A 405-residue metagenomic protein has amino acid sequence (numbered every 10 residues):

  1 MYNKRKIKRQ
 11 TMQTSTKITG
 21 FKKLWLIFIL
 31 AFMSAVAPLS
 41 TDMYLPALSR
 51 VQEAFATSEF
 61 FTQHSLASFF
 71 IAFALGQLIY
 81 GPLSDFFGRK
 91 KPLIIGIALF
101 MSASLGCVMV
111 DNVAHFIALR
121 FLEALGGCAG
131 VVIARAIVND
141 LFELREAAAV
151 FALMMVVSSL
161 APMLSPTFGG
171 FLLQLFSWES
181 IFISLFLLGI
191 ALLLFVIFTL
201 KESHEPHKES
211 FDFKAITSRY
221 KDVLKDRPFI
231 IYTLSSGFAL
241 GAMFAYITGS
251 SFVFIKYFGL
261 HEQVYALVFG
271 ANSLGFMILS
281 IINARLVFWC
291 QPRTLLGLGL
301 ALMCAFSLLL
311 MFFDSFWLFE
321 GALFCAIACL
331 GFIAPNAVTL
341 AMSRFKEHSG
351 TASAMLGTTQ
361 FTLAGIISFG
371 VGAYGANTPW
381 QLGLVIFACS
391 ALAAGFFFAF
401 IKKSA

Functional and structural regions predicted by a protein language model:
A56, G88, M109-H115, G126 (+2 more regions): Helix-breaking motifs and short loop linkers at transmembrane-helix boundaries and internal kinks in secondary membrane
L75-A114: Conserved MFS/SLC helix-loop-helix module at the cytosolic interface between two early adjacent transmembrane helices
Q77-G88, L279-P292: Helix-to-loop junctions at the C-terminal end of transmembrane segments in multipass secondary transporters
L99-G106, A114-L122, W317-C325: Paired small-residue
H115, A152-F198: Helix-loop-helix hairpin linking two adjacent transmembrane segments in secondary transporters
L119-L160: Cytoplasmic helix-loop-helix junction between adjacent transmembrane helices in 12-TM secondary transporters
I197-K221: Flexible cytoplasmic inter-helical loops of multi-pass small-molecule transporters
M342-W380, V385-I386: A late C-terminal transmembrane helix in Major Facilitator Superfamily
